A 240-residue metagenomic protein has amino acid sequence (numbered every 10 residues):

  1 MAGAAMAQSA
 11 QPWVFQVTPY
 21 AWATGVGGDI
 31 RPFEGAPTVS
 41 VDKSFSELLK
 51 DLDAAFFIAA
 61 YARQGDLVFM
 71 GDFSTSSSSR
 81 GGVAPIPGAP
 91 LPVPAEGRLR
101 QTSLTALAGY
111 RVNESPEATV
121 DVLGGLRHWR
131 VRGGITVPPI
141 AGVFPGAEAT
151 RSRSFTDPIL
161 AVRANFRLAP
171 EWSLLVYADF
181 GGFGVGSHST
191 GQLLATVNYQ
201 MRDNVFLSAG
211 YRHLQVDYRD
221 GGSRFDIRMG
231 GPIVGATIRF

Functional and structural regions predicted by a protein language model:
A2-A4: N-terminal signal peptide c-region/cleavage motif recognized by signal peptidases
A7-D72, G235, R239: Short glycine/proline- and aromatic-enriched beta-strand/turn motifs that initiate or cap beta-hairpins
Q16-Y20, M70-S74, L123-R127, Y177-D179 (+1 more regions): Transmembrane beta-strands of outer-membrane beta-barrel proteins
V17, I58-Q64, A106-Y110, G124-L126 (+4 more regions): Residues on the lipid-exposed face of transmembrane beta-strands in outer-membrane beta-barrel proteins
G27-D53, F73-S103, W129-F155, F183-G184 (+1 more regions): Extracellular/periplasm-exposed beta-strand and loop segments of Gram-negative cell-envelope proteins, dominated by
D66-F69, P116-V120, P170-L174, N204-L207: Repeated loop/turn-to-beta-strand initiation elements of outer-membrane beta-barrel proteins
W172-H188, H213-L214: Transmembrane beta-strand segments that form the barrel wall of outer-membrane beta-barrel proteins
T196-F240: Predominantly the C-terminal beta-signal and adjacent terminal strand-loop region of outer-membrane beta-barrel
